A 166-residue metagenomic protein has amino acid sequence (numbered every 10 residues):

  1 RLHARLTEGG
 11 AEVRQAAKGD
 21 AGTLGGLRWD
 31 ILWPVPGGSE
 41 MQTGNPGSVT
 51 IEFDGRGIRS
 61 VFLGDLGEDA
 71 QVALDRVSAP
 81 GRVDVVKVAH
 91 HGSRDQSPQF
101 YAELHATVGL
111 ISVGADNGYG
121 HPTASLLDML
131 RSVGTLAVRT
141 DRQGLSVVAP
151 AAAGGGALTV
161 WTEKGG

Functional and structural regions predicted by a protein language model:
R1-G166: Non-globular, low-confidence helical/coil segments that flank catalytic cores
